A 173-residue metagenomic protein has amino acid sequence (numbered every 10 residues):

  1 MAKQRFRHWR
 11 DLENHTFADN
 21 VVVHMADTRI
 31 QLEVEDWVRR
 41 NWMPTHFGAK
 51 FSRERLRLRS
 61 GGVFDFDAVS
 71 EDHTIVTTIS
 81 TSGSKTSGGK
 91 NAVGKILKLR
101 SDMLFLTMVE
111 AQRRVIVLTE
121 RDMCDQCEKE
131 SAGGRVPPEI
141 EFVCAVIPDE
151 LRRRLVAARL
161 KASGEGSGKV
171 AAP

Functional and structural regions predicted by a protein language model:
M1-M25, M123-D125, A157-P173: Nuclease-adjacent, charged terminal/linker segments that flank catalytic cores
A2-L58: Acidic-basic catalytic patches of nuclease active cores, encompassing PD-(D/E)XK and other metal-cofactor nuclease
F47, E71-T74, V109-R114: Short glycine/proline-enriched coil/turn segments at helix->beta-strand junctions
R53, T78, C144-V146: Structural signal for conserved beta-strand scaffold positions within catalytic alpha/beta enzyme cores
R55-L56, S60, F64-D67: Ligand-binding pocket scaffold of soluble enzyme catalytic domains
F66-S82: Active-site beta-strand-loop-beta-strand hairpin of nuclease catalytic cores that positions key catalytic residues
I79-R135: Catalytic cores of nucleic-acid endonucleases
V115-P173: Domain-level recognition of nuclease-like catalytic cores that cleave nucleotide substrates
